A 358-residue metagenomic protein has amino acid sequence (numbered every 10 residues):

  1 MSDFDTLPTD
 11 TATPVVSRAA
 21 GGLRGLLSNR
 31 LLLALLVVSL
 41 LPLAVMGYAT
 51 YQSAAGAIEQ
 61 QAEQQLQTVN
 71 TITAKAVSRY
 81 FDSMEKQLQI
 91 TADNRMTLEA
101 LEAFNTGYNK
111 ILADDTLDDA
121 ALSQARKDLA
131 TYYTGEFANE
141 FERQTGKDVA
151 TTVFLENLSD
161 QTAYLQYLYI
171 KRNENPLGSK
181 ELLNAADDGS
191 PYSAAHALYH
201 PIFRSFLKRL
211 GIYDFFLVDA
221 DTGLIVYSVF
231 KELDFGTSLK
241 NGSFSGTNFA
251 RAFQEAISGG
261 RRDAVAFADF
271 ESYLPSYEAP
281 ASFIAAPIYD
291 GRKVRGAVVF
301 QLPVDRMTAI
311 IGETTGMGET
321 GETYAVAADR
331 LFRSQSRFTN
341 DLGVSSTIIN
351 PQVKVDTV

Functional and structural regions predicted by a protein language model:
M1-L40: Positive-inside N-terminal membrane-insertion signal
S28, L32, I72, S83 (+3 more regions): Short, conserved clusters of charged catalytic residues that mark active-site and nucleotide-handling motifs
N29-L32, V38-P191, K208-Y213, V265 (+1 more regions): Juxtamembrane extracytoplasmic/periplasmic/luminal helical "stalk" adjacent to the first N-terminal
E63-Q64, T68-K86, D263-G316, V326-R330 (+1 more regions): Repeat-solenoid scaffold signature
S78, A92, M96, F203-L210 (+3 more regions): Short regulatory alpha-helical segment in sensory/regulatory domains of signaling proteins that mediates
T106-D128, V226-D263, G291, L302-V358: Intrinsic low-complexity, intrinsically disordered coil/linker regions enriched in small/polar and charged residues
Y167-Q301: Extracytoplasmic/periplasmic ligand-binding sensor regions of membrane-associated signaling proteins
